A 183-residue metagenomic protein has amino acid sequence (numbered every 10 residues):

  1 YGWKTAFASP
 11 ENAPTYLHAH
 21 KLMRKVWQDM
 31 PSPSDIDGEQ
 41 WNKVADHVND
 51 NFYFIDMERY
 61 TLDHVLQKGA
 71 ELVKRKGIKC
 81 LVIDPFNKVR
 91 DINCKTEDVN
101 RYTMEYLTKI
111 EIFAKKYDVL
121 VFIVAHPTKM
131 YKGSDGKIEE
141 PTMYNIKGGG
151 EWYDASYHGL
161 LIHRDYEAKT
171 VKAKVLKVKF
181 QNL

Functional and structural regions predicted by a protein language model:
G2, K25, D29, V73-G77 (+4 more regions): Alpha-helix capping/termination and helix-coil
G2-G77, D91: Cytosolic-facing regulatory segments adjacent to core modules
P14-A19, W27, V89-N93, M130-D135 (+2 more regions): Switch/connector loops and helix/strand junctions flanking conserved nucleotide-binding motifs in nucleotide-processing
P31-S34, Y53-R59, R90-M104, S134-Y144: Flexible beta-alpha connector loops of hexameric P-loop NTPases
C80: Hydrophobic "anchor" residues on beta-strands that sit immediately upstream of conserved functional sites
F86: Conserved Walker B
R101, E105-L183: Phosphate-binding/switch region of NTP-binding enzymes
